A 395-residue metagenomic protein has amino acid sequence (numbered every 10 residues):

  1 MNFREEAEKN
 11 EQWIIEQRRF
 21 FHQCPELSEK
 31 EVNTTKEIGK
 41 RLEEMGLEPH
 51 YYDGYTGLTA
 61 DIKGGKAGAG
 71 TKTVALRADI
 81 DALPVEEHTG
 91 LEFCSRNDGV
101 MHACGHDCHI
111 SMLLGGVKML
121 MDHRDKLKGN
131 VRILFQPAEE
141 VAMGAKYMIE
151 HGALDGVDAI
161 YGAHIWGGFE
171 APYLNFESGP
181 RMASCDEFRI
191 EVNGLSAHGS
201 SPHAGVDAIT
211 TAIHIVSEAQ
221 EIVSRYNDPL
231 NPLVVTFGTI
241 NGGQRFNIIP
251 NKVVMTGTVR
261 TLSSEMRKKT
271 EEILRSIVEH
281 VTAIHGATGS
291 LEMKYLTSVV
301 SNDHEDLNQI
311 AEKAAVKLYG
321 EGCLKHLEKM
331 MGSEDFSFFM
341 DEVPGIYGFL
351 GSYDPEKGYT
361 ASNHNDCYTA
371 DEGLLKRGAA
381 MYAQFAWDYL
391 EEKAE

Functional and structural regions predicted by a protein language model:
M1-H102, L114, K118-L127: Acidic/His- and Gly-rich active-site-bordering loop/insert found across diverse amide/peptide-bond hydrolases
F21, A60, L76, H106 (+8 more regions): Divalent metal-coordination and catalytic microenvironments
E26, D79-D81, A138, W166 (+3 more regions): Active-site beta-loop-alpha junctions enriched in small/polar residues
T59, L83-V85, T89-M101, C108 (+2 more regions): Histidine/acidic-residue-rich, glycine-tolerant segments that coordinate divalent metal ions
A75-R77, P84, F188-I190, Y347-S352: Non-cysteine beta-strand/loop elements that form the S-adenosyl-L-methionine
V117-H123, H151, G286, M340-E342: Alpha-helix C-terminal capping segments
I213-E395: Metal-dependent amide/peptide-bond hydrolase catalytic core, centered on the "pita-bread" metallohydrolase fold
